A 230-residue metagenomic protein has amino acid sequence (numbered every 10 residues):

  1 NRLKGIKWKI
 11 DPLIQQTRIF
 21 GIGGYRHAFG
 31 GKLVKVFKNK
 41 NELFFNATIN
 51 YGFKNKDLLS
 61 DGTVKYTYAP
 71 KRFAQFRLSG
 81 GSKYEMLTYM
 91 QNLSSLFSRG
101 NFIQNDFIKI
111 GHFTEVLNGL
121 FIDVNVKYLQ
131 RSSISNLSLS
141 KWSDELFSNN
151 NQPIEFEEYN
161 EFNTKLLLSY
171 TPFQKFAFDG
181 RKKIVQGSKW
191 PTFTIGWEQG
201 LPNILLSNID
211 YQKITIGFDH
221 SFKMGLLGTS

Functional and structural regions predicted by a protein language model:
N1-Y51, L58-G62, Y66, N136-L137 (+3 more regions): Outer-membrane beta-barrel initiation region
Q15-Q16, Q75, Q91, Q104 (+6 more regions): Residue-identity detector for glutamine
H27-K38, L58-G80, I108-T114, V126 (+3 more regions): Feature captures outer-membrane beta-barrel proteins of Gram-negative bacteria and organelles
V34, V64, L96-F97, N101 (+1 more regions): Proteins with a high burden of low-complexity, intrinsically disordered sequence enriched in S/T/G/P/A and R, requiring
F37-F45, P70-F76, N118-I122, S132 (+3 more regions): Repeated loop/turn-to-beta-strand initiation elements of outer-membrane beta-barrel proteins
A47-Y51, V64, F76-Y84, V124-Q130 (+5 more regions): Transmembrane beta-barrel strands of outer-membrane/channel proteins
T67-N118, V126-N160: Outer-membrane beta-barrel translocator/channel fold
N208-D210: Hydrophobic beta-strand core residues of beta-sandwich domains
